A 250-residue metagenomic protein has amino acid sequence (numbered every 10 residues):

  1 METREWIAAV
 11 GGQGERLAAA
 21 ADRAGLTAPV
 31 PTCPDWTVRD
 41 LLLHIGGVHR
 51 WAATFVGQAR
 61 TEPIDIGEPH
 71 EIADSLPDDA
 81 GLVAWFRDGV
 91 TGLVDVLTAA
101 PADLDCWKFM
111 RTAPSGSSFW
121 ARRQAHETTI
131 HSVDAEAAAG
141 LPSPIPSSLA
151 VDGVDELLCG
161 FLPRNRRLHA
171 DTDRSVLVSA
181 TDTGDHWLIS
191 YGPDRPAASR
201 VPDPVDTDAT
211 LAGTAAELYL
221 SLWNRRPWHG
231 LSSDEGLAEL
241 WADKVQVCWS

Functional and structural regions predicted by a protein language model:
M1-P31: Non-cleavable N-terminal signal-anchor transmembrane helices
M1-R4, V48-K108, L141-D152, N165: Short, helix-capping/interhelical loops that line the mouth of catalytic, cofactor-, or ligand-binding pockets
G25-D65, R111-R166, L218: Short, contiguous alpha-helical
D74-D105, S117-E127, D134, T172-T183 (+1 more regions): Acidic/histidine-rich alpha-helical segments that form the ligand environment of transition-metal centers
V154-Y191: A glycine-rich beta-turn/hairpin centered on an aromatic-Pro dipeptide
S179-A215: Acidic/His-leaning functional-site neighborhoods
D203-S250: C-terminal interaction segments
